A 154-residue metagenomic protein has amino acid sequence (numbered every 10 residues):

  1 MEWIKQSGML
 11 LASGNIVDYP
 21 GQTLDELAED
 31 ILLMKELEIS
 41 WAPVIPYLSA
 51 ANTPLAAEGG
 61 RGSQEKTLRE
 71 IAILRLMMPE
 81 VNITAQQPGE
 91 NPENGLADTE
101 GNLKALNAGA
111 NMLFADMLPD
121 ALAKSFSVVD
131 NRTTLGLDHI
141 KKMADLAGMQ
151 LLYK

Functional and structural regions predicted by a protein language model:
M1, T23, L27, T67: Aromatic/hydrophobic pocket-lining residues that form the small-molecule binding cavity in soluble enzyme cores
M1-I16: Radical SAM/AdoMet-radical enzyme domain recognition
A12-P20, A50-A56: Active-site-proximal beta-alpha loop/turn segments in soluble metabolic enzymes
I16-I31, G89-A97: Active-site glycine- and acidic-residue-rich loops that bind and position anionic ligands or nucleotide-like cofactors
K35-K154: Auxiliary Fe-S-binding modules of radical SAM enzymes
